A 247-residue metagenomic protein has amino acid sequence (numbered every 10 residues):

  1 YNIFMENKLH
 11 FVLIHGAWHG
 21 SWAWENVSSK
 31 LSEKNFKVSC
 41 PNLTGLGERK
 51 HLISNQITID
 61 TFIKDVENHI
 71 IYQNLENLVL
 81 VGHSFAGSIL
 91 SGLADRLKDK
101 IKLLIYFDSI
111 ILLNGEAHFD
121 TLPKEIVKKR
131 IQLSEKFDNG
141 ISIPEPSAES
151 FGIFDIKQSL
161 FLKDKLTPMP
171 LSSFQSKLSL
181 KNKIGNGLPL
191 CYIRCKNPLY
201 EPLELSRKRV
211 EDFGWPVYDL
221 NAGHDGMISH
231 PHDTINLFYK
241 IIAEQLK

Functional and structural regions predicted by a protein language model:
L9-K50: Conserved HGGG/HGGXW glycine-rich cap/lid loop of the alpha/beta-hydrolase fold
K37, G45-V79, D95-R96, T121-P123: Active-site loop/oxyanion-hole signature of alpha/beta-hydrolase fold enzymes
N42, V79, K102-I105: Residue in the alpha/beta-hydrolase core beta-strand immediately N-terminal to the catalytic nucleophile
N55, D95, I101, I105-S142 (+4 more regions): Flexible "cap/lid" loop of the alpha/beta hydrolase fold
V81-G82, A86, L90: Gly/Ala-rich beta-loop-alpha elbow adjacent to hydrolase catalytic centers
D164-K183, K196, E201: Active-site nucleophile elbow and catalytic-triad environment of alpha/beta-hydrolase enzymes
Y192-R194: Short beta-strand/loop motif that positions the catalytic acidic residue of the alpha/beta-hydrolase fold
K196-I228, D233, K240-I241: Conserved loop-alpha-helix segment in the C-terminal half of the alpha/beta-hydrolase fold that carries the catalytic
